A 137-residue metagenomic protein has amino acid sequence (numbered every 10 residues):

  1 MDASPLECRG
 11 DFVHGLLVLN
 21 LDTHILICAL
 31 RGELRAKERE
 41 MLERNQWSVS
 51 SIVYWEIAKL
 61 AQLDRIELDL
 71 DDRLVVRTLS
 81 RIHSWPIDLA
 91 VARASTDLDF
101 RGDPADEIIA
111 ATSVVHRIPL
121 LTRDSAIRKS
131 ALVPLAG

Functional and structural regions predicted by a protein language model:
D2-V49, A61-V75, H116, G137: Short, well-structured N-terminal submotif of metal-dependent ribonuclease cores
R9-G10, D69, S80-A126: Active-site neighborhoods of divalent-metal-dependent phosphate/nucleic-acid chemistry enzymes
N20, S48-S51, P86, L121: Short aromatic/basic micro-patch
D22-T23, I57, S95, S113: Generic structural signal for small/hydrophobic residues in well-ordered secondary structure, especially within
L26, Y54, A92, I127-R128: A generic structural signal for short hydrophobic patches within well-formed alpha-helices
R39-M41, A126-V133: Short loop/helix-cap segments at secondary-structure boundaries that form the rim of catalytic
S51-E56, L89: Short, conserved active-site loops that position catalytic residues or coordinate cofactors/metal ions across diverse
I82, A131-G137: Active-site regions of enzymes building and remodeling cell-envelope glycoconjugates
